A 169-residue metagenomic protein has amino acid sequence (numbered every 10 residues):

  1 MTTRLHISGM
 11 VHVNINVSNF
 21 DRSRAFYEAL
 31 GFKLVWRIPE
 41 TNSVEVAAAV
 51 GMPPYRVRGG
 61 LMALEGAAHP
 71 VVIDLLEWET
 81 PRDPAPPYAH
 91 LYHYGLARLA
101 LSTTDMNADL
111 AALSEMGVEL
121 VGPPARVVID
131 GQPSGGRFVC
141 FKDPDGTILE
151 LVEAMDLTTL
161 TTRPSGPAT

Functional and structural regions predicted by a protein language model:
M1, L34-I38, D83-P87: Short amphipathic alpha-helical segments, especially helix-boundary/capping motifs
M1-H6, R37-P39, I73, A100-T169: Vicinal oxygen chelate
T2-R4, G51, L64, Y88 (+1 more regions): Residues embedded in well-ordered secondary-structure elements
S8-G9, S23: N-terminal leader/capping segments at the start of a protein or of a new domain
G9-S18, G60-E79, A85-M116, G136-K142 (+1 more regions): Vicinal oxygen chelate
N16-P70, A108, E115, Q132-S134 (+1 more regions): Core segments of cupin and vicinal oxygen chelate
N42-A48, P81-P87, V127-Q132, T159-L160: A short, acidic/glycine-rich surface segment
